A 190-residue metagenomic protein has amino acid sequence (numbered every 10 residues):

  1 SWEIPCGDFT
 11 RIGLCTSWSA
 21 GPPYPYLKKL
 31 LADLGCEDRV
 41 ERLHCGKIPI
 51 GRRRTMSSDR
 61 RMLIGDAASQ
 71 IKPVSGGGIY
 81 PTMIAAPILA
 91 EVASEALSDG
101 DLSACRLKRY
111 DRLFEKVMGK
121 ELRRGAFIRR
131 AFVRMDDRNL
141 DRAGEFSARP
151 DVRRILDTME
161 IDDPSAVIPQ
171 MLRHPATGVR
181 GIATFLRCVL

Functional and structural regions predicted by a protein language model:
I4-G7: A short, hydrophobic, proline-anchored segment that marks a local hinge/packing element in signaling and regulatory
F9, G46-P49, R54, M62-L63 (+8 more regions): A generic structural micro-environment signature that highlights single residues at secondary-structure boundaries
T10-T16: Short, well-ordered beta-strand elements
T16-S98: FAD/FMN-dependent oxidoreductases across multiple families
S94-L190: C-terminal helical "tail/cap" subdomain of flavin- and related membrane-associated enzymes
